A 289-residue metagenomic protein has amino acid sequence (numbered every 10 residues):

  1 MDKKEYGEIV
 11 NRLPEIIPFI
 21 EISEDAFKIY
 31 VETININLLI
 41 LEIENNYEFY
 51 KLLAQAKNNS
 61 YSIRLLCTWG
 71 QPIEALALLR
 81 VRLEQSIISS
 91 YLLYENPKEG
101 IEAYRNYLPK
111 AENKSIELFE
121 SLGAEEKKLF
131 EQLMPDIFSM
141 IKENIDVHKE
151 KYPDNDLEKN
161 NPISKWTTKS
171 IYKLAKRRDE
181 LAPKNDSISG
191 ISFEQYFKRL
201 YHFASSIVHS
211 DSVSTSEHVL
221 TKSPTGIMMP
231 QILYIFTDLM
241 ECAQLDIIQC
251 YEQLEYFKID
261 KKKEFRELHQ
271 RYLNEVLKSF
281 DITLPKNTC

Functional and structural regions predicted by a protein language model:
M1-Y47, N106-C289: Secondary-shell segments that build the walls of catalytic and ion/ligand-binding clefts
Y30-L92: Long, hydrophobic/aromatic-enriched structural stretches that serve as scaffold segments
L93-P97: Predominantly late transmembrane helices and immediately cytosolic-facing juxtamembrane segments
K98-L108: Functional transmembrane-helix hotspots
